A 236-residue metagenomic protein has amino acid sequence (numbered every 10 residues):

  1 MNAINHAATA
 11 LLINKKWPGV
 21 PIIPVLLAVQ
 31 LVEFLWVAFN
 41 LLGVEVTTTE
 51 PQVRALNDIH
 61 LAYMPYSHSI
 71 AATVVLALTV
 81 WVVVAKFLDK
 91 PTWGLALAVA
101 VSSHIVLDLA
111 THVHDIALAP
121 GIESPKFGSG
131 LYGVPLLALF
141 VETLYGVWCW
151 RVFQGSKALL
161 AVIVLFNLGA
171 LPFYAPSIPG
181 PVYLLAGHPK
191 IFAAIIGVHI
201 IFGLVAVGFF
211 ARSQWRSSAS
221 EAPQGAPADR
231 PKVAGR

Functional and structural regions predicted by a protein language model:
M1-R236: N-terminal membrane-targeting hydrophobic helices
